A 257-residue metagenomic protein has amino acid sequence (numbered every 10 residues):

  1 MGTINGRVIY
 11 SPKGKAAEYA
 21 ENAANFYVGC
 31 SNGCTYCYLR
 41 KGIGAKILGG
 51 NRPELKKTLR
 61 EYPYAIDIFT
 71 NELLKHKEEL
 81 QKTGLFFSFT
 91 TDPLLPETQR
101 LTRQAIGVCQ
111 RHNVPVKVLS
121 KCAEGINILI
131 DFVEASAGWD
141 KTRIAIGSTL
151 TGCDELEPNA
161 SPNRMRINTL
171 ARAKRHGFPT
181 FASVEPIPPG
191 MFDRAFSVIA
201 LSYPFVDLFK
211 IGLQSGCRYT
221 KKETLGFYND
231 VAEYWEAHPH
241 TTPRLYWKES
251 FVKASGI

Functional and structural regions predicted by a protein language model:
M1-G84: N-terminal [4Fe-4S]-dependent radical SAM core
G2, H240-T241: Intrinsically disordered/low-complexity terminal segments and short unstructured peptides
P12, V28, S88-F89, S148 (+2 more regions): Pocket-edge structural micro-motifs
G14-K15, P93, V252: Short polar catalytic/cofactor-binding loops
A45-L48, L129, D193, G256: Generic domain-boundary/flexible-linker signal
Y64-H238: Conserved AdoMet/S-adenosylmethionine-binding subsite of the radical SAM
S120-K121, E185-P186, T241-G256: Acidic carboxylate-rich catalytic motifs and surrounding loops in phosphoryl-/glycosyl-chemistry enzymes
